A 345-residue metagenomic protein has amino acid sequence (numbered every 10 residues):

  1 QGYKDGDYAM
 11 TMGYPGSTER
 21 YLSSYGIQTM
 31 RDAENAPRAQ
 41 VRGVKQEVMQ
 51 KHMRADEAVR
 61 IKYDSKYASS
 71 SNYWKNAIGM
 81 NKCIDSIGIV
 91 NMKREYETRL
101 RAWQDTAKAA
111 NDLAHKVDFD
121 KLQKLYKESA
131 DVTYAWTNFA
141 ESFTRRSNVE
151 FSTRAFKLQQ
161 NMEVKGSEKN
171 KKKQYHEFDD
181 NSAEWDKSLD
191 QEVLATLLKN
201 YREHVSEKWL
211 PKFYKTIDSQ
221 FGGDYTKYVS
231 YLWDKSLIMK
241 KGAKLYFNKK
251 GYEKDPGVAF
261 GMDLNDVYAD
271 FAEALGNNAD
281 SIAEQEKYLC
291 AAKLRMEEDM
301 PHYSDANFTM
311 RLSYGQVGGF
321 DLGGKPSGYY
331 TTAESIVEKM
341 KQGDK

Functional and structural regions predicted by a protein language model:
Q1-K345: Terminal presequence/propeptide segments associated with secretion/organelle targeting and zymogen/polyprotein
